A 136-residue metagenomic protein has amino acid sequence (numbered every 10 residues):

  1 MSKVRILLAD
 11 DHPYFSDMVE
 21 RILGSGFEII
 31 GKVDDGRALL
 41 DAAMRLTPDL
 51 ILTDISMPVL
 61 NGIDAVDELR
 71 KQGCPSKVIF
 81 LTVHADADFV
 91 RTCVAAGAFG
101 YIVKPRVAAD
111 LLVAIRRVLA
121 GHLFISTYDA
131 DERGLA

Functional and structural regions predicted by a protein language model:
A9-D10, V33, I51: Conserved sequence signature across two-component system core domains
H12-S16, F89, I125: Short acidic/polar segment at the start of the alpha1 helix of CheY-like receiver
P13-G31: Two-component/phosphorelay signaling modules centered on CheY-like receiver
D35-A38, N61-D64: Acidic catalytic/metal-coordinating carboxylates
L46-L52: Active-site beta3 strand of CheY-like receiver
D54, T82: Active-site residues of response regulator receiver
M57: Receiver (REC) domain active-site loop signature in two-component systems and cognate sites in sensor histidine kinases
V90-V94, G100-A136: Short, flexible helix-to-coil linker/hinge segments that flank and couple to helix-turn-helix
